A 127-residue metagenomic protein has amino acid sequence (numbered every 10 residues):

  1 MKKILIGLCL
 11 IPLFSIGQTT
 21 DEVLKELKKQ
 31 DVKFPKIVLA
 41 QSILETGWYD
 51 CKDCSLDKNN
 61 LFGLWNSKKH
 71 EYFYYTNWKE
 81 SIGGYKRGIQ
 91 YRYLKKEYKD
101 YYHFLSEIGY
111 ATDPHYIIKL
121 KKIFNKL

Functional and structural regions predicted by a protein language model:
M1-K2, Y91: Generic cytosolic/nucleocytoplasmic N-terminal low-complexity/intrinsically disordered segments
K2-K3, K119: Basic side chains
K3-S15: Sec-dependent N-terminal signal peptides
S15-L127: Catalytic cores of secreted/periplasmic lytic hydrolases that degrade extracellular macromolecules
